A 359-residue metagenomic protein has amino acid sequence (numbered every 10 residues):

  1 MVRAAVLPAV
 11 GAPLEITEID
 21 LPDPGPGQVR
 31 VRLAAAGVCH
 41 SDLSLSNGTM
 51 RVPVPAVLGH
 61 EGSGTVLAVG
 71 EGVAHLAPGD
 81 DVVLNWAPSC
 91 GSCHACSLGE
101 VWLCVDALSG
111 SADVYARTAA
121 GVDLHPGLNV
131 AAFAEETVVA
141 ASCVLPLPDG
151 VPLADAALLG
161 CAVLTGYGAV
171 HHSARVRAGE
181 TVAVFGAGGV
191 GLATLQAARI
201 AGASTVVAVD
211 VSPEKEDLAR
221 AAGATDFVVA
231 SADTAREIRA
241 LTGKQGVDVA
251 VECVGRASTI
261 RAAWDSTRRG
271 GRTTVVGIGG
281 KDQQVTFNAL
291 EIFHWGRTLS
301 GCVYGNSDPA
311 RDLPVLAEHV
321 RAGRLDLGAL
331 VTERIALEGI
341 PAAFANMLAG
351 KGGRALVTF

Functional and structural regions predicted by a protein language model:
V2, R261-D265, N306, A310-F359: C-terminal hydrophobic helical "lid"/dimerization subdomain of Rossmann-like NAD(P)H-dependent oxidoreductases
R3, E15, D20, R32 (+3 more regions): Residues located in well-ordered beta-strands
D20-L21, V54-G59, L124-N129, E135-E136 (+1 more regions): Short Gly/Pro-enriched turn/cap motifs at secondary-structure boundaries
P22-A36, T49-S97, W102, C143 (+1 more regions): Glycine-rich beta-strand-centered segment in the early N-terminal region that forms part of a ligand/cofactor-binding
G79, G179, A224, G246-V247 (+2 more regions): Local beta-strand N-terminus motif with an aromatic residue
D81-V82, E135, S142-V144, P148-A232 (+1 more regions): Mid-domain Rossmann-like dinucleotide-binding core that forms the NAD(H)/NADP(H) cofactor-binding site
W86-S142: Cysteine-cluster motifs in flexible loop/terminal segments that predominantly coordinate metals
A174-R177, P213, D217-T298: Glycine-rich cofactor phosphate-binding loops and adjacent beta1-alpha1 units of small-molecule cofactor enzyme domains
